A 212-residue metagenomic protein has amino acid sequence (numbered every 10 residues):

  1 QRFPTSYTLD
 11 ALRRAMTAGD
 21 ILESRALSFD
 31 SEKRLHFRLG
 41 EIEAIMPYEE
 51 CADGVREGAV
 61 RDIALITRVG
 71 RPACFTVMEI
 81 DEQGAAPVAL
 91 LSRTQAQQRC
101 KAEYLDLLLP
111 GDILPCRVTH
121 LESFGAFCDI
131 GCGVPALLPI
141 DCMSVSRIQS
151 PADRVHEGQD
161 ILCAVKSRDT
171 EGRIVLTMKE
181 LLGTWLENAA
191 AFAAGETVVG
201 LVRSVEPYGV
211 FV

Functional and structural regions predicted by a protein language model:
Q1-V212: Single-stranded RNA-binding regions, centering on S1/OB-family and related RNA-binding modules
